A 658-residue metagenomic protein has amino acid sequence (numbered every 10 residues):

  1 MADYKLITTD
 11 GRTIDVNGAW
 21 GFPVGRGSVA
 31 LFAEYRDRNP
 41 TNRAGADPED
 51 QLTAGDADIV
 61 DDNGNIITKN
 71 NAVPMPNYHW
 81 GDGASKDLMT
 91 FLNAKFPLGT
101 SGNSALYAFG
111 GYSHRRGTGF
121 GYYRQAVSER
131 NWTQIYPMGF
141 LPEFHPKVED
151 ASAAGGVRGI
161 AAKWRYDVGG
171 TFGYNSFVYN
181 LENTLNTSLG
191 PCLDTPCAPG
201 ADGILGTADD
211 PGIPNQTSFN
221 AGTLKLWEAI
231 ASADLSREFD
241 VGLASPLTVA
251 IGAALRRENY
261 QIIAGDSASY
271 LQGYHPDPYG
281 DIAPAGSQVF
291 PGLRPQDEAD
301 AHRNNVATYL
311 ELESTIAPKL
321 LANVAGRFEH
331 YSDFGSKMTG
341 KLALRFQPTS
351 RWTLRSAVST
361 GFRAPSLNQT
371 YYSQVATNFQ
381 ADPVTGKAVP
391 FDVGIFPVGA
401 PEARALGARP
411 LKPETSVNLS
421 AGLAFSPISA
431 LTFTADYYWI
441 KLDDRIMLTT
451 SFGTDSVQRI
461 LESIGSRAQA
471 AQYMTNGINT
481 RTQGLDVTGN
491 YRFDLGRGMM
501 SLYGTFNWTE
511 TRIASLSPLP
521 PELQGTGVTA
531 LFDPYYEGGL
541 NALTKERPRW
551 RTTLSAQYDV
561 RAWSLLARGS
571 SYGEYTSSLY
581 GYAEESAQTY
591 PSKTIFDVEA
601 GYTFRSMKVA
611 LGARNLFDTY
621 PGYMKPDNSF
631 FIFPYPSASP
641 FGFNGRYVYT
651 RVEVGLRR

Functional and structural regions predicted by a protein language model:
M1, D87-F91, T100-F144, V148-G156 (+7 more regions): Surface-exposed extracellular loop regions of Gram-negative outer-membrane beta-barrel proteins
M1-L6, V16-G18, L31-D37, A108-H114 (+13 more regions): Transmembrane beta-barrel strands of outer-membrane/channel proteins
T8-M138, P142-A162, T603: Transmembrane beta-barrel wall of Gram-negative outer-membrane proteins
R26-V29, G102-L106, K163-Y166, L243 (+8 more regions): Repeated loop/turn-to-beta-strand initiation elements of outer-membrane beta-barrel proteins
D87, V289, L293-N305, F362-T434 (+6 more regions): Outer-membrane beta-barrel signature, preferentially recognizing the C-terminal barrel domain of Gram-negative
Q134, F140-A153, G159-I160, F172 (+4 more regions): Outer-membrane beta-barrel transmembrane domain signature of Gram-negative proteins, especially the mid-to-C-terminal
I251, T432, D436-L579, R651-R657: Gram-negative outer-membrane beta-barrel transporters
L442, E510-T511, G569-Y580, G601-R658: C-terminal beta-signal and adjacent terminal beta-strands/loops of Gram-negative outer-membrane beta-barrel proteins
